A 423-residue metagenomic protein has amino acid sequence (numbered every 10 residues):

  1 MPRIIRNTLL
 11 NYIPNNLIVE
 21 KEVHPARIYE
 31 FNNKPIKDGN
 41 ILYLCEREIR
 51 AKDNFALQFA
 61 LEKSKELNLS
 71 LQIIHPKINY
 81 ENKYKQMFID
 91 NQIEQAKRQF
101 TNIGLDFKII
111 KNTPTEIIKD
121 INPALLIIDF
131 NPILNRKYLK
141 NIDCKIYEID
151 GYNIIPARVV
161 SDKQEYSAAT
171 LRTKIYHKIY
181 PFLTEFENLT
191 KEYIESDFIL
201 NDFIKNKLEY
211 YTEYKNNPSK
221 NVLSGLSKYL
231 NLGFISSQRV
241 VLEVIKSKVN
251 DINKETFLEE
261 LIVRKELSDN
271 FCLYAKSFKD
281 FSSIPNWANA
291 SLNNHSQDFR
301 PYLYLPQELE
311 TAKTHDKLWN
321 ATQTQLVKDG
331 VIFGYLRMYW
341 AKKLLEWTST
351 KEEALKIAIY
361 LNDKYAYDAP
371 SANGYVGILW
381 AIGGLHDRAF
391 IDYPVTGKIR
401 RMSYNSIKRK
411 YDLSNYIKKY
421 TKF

Functional and structural regions predicted by a protein language model:
P2-I252, T256, S268, L385 (+1 more regions): Active-site "lid/cap" and pocket-lining segments within catalytic core domains
R47, N217-S414, Y420-F423: Active-site-proximal binding-pocket segments
